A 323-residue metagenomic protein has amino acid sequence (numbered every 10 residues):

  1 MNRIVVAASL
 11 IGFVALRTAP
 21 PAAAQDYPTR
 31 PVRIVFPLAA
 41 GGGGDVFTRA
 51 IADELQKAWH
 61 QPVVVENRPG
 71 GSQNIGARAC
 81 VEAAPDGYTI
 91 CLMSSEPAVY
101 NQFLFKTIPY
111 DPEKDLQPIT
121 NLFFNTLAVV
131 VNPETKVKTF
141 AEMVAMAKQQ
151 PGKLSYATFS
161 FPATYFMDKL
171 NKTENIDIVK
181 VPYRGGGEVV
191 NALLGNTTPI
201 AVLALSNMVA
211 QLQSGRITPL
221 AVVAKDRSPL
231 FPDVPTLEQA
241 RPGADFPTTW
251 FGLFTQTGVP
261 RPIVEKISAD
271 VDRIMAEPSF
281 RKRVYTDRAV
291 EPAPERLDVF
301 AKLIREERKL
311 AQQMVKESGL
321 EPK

Functional and structural regions predicted by a protein language model:
M1-I4: Positively charged n-region of N-terminal signal peptides that target proteins for export
F13-P21: C-terminal segment of classical bacterial N-terminal signal peptides
A24-K114, P151-K153, P162-A163, E174-V202 (+3 more regions): N-terminal (or domain-start) structured segment
A39-G41, S95-E96, L127, N132-V137 (+5 more regions): Short coil/turn segments
A79-Y88, F103-E188, L237, W250-R283: Hinge/capping helix and adjacent helix->loop/strand transition within the periplasmic-binding protein
M208-R281, D287, E306-K309, M314: C-terminal lobe and pocket-closing loops of periplasmic/extracytoplasmic Venus-flytrap solute-binding proteins
R296-P322: Extracellular/periplasmic bilobal clamshell ligand-binding domains
